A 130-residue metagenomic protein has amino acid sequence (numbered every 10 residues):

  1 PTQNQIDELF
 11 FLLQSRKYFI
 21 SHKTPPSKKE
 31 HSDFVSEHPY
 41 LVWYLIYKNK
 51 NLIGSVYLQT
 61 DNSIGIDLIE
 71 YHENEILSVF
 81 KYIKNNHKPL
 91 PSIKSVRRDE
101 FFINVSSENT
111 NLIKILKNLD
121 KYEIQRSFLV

Functional and structural regions predicted by a protein language model:
P1-F11: A short beta-loop-alpha structural element at the N-terminal edge of CoA-dependent acyl/N-acetyltransferase catalytic
F10-T24: Helix-loop element at the rim of GNAT/NAT acetyltransferase active sites that forms part of the acceptor-substrate
T24-L41: Active-site rim helix/loop that mediates acceptor-substrate recognition in acyltransferases
L41-G54, Q59: Conserved beta-hairpin
Q59-V79, N104: Conserved acetyl-CoA binding element of GNAT-fold acetyltransferases
Y71-S92, T110-N118: Conserved acetyl-CoA-binding loop-helix of GNAT-fold acetyltransferases
K94-I113, V130: Conserved beta-strand-loop-alpha-helix junction that forms the acyl-donor binding cleft
Y122-V130: Conserved catalytic-core motifs of GNAT/GCN5-like acyltransferases
